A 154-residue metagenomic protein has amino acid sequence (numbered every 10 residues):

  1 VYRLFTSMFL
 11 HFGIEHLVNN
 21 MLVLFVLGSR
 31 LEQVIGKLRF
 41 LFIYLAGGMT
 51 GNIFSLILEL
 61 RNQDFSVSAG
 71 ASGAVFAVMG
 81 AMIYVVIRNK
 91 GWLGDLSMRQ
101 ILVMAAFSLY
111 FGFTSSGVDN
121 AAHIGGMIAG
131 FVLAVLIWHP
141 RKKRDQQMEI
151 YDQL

Functional and structural regions predicted by a protein language model:
V1-L154: A detector for small-residue-rich transmembrane helices and their helix-helix packing motifs
